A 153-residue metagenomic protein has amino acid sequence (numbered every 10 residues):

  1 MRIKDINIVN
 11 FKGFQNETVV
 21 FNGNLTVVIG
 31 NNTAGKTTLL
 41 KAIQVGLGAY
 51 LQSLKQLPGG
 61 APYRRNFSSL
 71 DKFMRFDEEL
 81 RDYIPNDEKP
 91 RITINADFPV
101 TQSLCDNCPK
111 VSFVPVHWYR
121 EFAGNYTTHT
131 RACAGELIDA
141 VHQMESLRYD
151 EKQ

Functional and structural regions predicted by a protein language model:
M1-Q153: P-loop NTPase switch/coupling surface
